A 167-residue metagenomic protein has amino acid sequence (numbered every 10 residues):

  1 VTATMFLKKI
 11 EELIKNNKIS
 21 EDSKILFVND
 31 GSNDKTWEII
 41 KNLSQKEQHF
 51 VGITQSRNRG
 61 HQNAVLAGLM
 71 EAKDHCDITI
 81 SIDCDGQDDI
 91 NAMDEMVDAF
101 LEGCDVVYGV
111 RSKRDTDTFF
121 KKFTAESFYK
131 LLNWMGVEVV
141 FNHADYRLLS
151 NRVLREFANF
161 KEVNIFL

Functional and structural regions predicted by a protein language model:
V1-T2, F6, S32, D89: Donor nucleotide-sugar binding loop of glycosyltransferases
F6, I10, I14, K18-G31 (+1 more regions): Short beta-strand/loop segment that forms part of the nucleotide-sugar
E11-S20, S44-E47, A72-D77: Alpha-helix termini
S23-L26, W37-E71: Conserved donor nucleotide-binding strand/loop of the catalytic core
F27-V28, S81-D83: Generic enzyme active-site microenvironment
N29-E38, G86-Q87: A conserved acidic beta->alpha catalytic loop
I53-R57, H61-E71, I78-S81, I90-F166: Acceptor/aglycone-binding surface of glycosyltransferases and processive sugar-polymer synthases
